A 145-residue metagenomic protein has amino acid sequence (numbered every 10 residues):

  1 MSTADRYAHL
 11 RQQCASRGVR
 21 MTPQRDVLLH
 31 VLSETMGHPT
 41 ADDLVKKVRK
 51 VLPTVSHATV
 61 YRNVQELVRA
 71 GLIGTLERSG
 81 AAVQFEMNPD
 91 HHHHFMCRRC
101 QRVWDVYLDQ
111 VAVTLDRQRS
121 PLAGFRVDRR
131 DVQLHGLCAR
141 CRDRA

Functional and structural regions predicted by a protein language model:
R6-G18: Short, Lys/Arg-enriched N-terminal segment that forms or immediately precedes the first helix of a structured domain
Y7, Q24-R25: Short, leucine-enriched amphipathic alpha-helices that occur as contiguous helical runs
D26-V31: Pre-recognition alpha-helix immediately N-terminal to the DNA-recognition helix within helix-turn-helix or winged-helix
E34-T40: Short capping segments at the starts of secondary-structure elements
D43-R49, V60: A short acidic, leucine-rich amphipathic alpha-helix
V60-A70: Basic amphipathic alpha-helical segments that dock to polyanions
R69-A145: Non-DNA-binding regulatory cores of transcription-related proteins, predominantly C-terminal effector-binding
